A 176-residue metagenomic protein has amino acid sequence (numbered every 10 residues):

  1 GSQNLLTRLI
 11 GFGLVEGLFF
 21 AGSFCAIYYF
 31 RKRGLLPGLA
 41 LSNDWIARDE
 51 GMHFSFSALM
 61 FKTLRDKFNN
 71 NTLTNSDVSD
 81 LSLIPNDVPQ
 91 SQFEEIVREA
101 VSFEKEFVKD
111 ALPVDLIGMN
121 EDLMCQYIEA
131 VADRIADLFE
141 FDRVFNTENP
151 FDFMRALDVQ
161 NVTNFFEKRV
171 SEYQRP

Functional and structural regions predicted by a protein language model:
G1-P176: Non-heme di-metal
